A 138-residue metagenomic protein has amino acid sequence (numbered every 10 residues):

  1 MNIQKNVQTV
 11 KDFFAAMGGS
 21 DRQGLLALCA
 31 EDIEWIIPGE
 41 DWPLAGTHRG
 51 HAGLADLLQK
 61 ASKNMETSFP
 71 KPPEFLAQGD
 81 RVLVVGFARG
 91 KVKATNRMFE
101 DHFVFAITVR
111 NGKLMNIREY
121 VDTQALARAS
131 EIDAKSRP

Functional and structural regions predicted by a protein language model:
M1-E31, E131-P138: Short, low-complexity N-terminal intrinsically disordered segments enriched in polar/charged residues
M1-Q4, A45, R49-A52, M98: Residues at secondary-structure transition points
N2, Q59-P138: A beta-strand edge to alpha-helix "cap/lid" segment located at domain peripheries
Q8-T9, A30, I37, A94 (+2 more regions): Alpha-helical structural elements
T9-G19, W42-A45, A61-N64, V85-F87: Short, mixed-charge, low-aromatic patches
V10-F13, G24-L26, I33, L54 (+3 more regions): Hydrophobic pocket/interface hotspot
Q23-G24, A30-G79: A solvent-exposed, acidic/Ser-Thr-rich amphipathic alpha-helical stretch
